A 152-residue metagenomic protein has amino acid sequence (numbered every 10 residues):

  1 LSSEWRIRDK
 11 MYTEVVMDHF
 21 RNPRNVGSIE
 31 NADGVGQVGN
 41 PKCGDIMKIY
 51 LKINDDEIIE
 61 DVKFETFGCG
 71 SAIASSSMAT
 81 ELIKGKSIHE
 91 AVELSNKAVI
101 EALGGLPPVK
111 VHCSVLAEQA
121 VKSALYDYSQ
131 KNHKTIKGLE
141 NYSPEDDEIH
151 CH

Functional and structural regions predicted by a protein language model:
W5-N31, V35-Q37, K86-E90, L94-H152: C-terminal binding/interaction regions
D18, V26-I59: Structured beta-strand/loop patches that form or line metal/cofactor-binding pockets in enzymes
C43, T66-A74, C113: Short, thiol/selenol-centered motifs that function as redox-active sites or metal-ligating centers
L51, E60-D61, A79, E90: Helix-adjacent hinge/juxtasegments
I53-F64, A98-A102: Glycine/charged-rich beta-loop-alpha catalytic/anionic-binding loops adjacent to active sites
S71-K86: Alpha-helical support elements that line or immediately flank enzyme active sites and cofactor-binding pockets
